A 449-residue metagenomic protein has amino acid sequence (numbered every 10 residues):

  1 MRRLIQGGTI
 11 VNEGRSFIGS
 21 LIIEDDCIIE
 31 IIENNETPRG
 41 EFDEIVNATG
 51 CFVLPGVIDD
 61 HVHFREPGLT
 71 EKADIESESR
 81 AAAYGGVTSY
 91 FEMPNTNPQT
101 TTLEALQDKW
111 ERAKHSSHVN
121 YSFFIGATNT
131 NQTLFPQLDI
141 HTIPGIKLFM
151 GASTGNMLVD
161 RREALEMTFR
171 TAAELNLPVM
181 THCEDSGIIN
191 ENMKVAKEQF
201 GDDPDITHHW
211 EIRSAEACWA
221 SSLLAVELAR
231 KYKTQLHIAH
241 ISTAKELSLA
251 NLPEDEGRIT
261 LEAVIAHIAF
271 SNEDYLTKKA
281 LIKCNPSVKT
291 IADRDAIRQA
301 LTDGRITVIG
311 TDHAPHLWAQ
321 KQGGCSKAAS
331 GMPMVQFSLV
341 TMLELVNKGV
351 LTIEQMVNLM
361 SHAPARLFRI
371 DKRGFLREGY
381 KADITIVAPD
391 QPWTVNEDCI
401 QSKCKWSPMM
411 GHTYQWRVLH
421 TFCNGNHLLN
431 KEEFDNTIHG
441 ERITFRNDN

Functional and structural regions predicted by a protein language model:
M1-R39: N-terminal metal-binding scaffold of metallo-dependent hydrolase/deaminase domains
E36-V53: Active-site metal-binding motif and surrounding structural segment of the metallo-beta-lactamase
T49-S116: Metal-associated gating/positioning segment near the N- to mid-region
H63-K72, F91-L103, F123-T133, G151-D160 (+3 more regions): Divalent metal-binding segments
E111-A127: A glycine-rich helix N-cap at a beta->alpha junction
T133-I309: Histidine/acidic residue-rich metal-binding segments in metalloenzymes
D203-L223, L228-K233, T302-I309, A314-P389: His/Asp/Glu-enriched, well-ordered alpha-helical/loop segment that forms or immediately abuts the divalent-metal
G324, E378-T444: C-terminal cap of metal-dependent C-N hydrolases
